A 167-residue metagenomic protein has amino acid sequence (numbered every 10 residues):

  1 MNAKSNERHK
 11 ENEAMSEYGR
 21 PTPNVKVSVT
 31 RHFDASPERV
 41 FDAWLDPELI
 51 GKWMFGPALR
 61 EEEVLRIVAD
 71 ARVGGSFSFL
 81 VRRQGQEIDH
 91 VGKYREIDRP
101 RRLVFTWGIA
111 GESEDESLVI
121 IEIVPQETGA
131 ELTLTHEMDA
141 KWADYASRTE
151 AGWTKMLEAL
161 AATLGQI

Functional and structural regions predicted by a protein language model:
N2-E61: Hydrophobic ligand-binding cavity/cleft-lining segments
R8, V104-T154: Beta-strand/loop substructures that line and gate deep hydrophobic ligand-binding cavities in soluble
P23, V27, I88, S117: Exposed loop/turn and edge beta-strand positions of beta-sandwich/beta-sheet ligand-binding modules
S28-V29, E48-E87: Short beta-edge strand/loop motif at the mouth of beta-sheet-based domains
R31, R66-I67, H90-E96, S117-V124: Hydrophobic/aromatic beta-strand elements that line small-molecule binding cavities or substrate pockets in beta-rich
V40, I50, F77, Y94 (+4 more regions): Hydrophobic pocket/interface hotspot
D98-L103: Short, conserved beta-turn/loop elements at beta-strand boundaries and strand-helix junctions
L157-G165: Short amphipathic alpha-helical signal-transduction/dimerization elements
